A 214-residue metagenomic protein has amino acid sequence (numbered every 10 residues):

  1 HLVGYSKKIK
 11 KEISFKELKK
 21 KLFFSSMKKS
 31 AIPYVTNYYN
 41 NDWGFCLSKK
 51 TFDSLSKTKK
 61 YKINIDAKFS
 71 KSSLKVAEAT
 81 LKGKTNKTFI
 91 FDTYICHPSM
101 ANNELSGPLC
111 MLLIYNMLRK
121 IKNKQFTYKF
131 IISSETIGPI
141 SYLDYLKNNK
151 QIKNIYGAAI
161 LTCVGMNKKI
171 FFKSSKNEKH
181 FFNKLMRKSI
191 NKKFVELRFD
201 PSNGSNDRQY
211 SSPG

Functional and structural regions predicted by a protein language model:
H1-Q209, G214: N-terminal hydrophobic/helix-forming segments and targeting peptides
